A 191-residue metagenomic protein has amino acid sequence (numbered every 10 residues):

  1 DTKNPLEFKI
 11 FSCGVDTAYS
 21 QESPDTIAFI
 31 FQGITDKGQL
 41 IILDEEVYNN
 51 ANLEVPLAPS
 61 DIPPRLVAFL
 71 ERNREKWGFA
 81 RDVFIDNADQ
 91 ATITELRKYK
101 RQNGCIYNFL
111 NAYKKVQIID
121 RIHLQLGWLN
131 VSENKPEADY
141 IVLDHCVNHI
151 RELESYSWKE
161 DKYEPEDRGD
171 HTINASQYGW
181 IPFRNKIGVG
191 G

Functional and structural regions predicted by a protein language model:
D1-A18, T26: ATPase catalytic-site recognition across NTP-hydrolyzing enzymes
C13, S20, D82-I85: Structural recognition of the beta-strand scaffold that forms the well-ordered cores of secreted hydrolase catalytic
A18-S20, I34: Short polar/acidic secondary-structure junctions
I27, R81, I173: Residue-level detector of short, conserved catalytic/binding motifs and their immediate flanks
I30, K37-D167, K186-V189: Mg2+-dependent endonuclease catalytic cores in nucleic-acid-processing enzymes, primarily RNase H-like
P165-G191: Charge-patterned, long linear interaction tracts outside catalytic cores
